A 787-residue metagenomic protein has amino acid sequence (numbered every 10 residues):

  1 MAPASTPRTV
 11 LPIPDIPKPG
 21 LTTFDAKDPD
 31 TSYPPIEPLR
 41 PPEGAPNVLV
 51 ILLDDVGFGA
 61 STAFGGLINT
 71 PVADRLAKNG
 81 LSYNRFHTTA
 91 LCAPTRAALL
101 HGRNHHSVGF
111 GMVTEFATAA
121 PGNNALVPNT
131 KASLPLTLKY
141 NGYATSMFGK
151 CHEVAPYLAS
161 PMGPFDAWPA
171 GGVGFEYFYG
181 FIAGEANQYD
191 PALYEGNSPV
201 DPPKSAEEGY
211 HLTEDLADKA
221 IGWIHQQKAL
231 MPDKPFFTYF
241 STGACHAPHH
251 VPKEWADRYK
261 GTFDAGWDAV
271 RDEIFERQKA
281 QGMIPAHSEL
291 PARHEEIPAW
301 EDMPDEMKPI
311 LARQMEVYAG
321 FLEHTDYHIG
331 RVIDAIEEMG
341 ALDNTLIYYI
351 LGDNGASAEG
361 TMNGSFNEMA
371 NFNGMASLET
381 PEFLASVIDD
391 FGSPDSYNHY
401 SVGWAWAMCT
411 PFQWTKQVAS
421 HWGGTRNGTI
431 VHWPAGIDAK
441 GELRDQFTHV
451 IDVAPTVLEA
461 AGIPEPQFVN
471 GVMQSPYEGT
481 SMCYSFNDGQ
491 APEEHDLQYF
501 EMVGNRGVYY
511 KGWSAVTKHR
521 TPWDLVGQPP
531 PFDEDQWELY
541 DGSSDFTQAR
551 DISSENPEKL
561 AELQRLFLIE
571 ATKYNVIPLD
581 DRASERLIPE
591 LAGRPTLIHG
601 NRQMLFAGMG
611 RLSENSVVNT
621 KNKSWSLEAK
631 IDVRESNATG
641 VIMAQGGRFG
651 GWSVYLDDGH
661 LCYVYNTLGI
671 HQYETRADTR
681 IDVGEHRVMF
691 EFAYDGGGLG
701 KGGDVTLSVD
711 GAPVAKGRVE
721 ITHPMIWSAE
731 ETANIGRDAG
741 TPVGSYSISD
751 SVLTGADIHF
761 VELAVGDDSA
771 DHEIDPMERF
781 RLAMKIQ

Functional and structural regions predicted by a protein language model:
M1-D533, W537, G542, F546-R565 (+6 more regions): Formylglycine-dependent sulfatase
A460, F546, E570-K573, A764 (+1 more regions): Hydrophobic alpha-helical segments
L560, L568-L587: Middle-to-C-terminal accessory/interaction subdomains
P578, A583-Q787: Extracellular glycan-associated modules
